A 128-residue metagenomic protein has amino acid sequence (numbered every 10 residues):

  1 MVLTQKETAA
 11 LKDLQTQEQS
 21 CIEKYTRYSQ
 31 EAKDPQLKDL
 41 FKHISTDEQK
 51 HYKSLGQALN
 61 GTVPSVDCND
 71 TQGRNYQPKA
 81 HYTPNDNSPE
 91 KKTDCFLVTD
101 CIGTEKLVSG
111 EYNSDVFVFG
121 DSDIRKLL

Functional and structural regions predicted by a protein language model:
M1-Q5: N-terminal leader/targeting segments and the first structural element of proteins
E7-E31, P78-L127: Acidic/histidine-rich alpha-helical segments that form the ligand environment of transition-metal centers
C21, D47-H51, L128: Secondary-structure boundary/capping motif
P35-Y76: Conserved alpha-helical segments that form or flank metal/cofactor-binding pockets of metalloenzymes
